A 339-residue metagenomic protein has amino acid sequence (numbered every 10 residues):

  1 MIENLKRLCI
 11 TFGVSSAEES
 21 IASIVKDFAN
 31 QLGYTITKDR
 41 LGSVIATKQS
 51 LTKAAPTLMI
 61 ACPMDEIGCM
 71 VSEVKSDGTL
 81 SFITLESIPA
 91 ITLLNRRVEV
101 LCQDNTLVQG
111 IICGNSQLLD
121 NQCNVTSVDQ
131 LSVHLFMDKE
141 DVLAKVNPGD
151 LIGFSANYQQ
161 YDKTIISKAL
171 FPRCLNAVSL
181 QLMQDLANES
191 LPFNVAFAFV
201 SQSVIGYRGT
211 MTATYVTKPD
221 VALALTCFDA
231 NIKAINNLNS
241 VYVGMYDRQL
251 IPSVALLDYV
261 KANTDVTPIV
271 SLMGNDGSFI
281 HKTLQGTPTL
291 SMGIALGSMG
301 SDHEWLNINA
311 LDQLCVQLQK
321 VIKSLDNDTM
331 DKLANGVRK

Functional and structural regions predicted by a protein language model:
M1-K339: N-terminal hydrophobic/helix-forming segments and targeting peptides
